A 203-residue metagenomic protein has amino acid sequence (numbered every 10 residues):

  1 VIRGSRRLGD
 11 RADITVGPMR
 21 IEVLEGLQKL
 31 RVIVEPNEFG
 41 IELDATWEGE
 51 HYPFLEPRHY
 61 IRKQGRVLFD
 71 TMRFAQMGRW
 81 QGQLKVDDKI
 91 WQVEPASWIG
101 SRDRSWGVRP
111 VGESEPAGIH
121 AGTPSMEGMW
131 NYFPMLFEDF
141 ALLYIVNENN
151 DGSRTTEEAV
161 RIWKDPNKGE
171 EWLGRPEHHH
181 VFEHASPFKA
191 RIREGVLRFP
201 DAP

Functional and structural regions predicted by a protein language model:
V1-P203: Structured soluble/peripheral alpha/beta segments that form catalytic or ligand/cofactor-binding pockets
